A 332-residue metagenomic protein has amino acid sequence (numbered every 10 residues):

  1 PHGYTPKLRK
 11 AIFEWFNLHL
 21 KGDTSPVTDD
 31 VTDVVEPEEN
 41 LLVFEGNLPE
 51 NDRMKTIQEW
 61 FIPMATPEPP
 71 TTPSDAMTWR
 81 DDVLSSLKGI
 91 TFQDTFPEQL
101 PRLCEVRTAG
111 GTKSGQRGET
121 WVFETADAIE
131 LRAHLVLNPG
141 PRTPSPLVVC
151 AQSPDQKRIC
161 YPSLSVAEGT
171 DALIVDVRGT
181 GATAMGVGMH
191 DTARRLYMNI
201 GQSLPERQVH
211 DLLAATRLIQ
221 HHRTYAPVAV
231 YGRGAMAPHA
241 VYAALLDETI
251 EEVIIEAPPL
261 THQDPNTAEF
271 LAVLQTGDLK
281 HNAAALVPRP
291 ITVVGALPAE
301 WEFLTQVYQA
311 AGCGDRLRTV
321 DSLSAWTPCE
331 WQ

Functional and structural regions predicted by a protein language model:
P1-P146, P154-D171, R178-A226, E248-E252 (+1 more regions): Alpha/beta-hydrolase-fold serine-hydrolase catalytic core, especially in secreted/extracellular enzymes
A151-Q152, V175, Y231-R233, E256: Short His-Asn-centered micro-motif
A229-A240: Gly/Ala-rich beta-loop-alpha elbow adjacent to hydrolase catalytic centers
A243-A244: Aromatic pocket-lining residues of Rossmann-like dinucleotide-binding sites
